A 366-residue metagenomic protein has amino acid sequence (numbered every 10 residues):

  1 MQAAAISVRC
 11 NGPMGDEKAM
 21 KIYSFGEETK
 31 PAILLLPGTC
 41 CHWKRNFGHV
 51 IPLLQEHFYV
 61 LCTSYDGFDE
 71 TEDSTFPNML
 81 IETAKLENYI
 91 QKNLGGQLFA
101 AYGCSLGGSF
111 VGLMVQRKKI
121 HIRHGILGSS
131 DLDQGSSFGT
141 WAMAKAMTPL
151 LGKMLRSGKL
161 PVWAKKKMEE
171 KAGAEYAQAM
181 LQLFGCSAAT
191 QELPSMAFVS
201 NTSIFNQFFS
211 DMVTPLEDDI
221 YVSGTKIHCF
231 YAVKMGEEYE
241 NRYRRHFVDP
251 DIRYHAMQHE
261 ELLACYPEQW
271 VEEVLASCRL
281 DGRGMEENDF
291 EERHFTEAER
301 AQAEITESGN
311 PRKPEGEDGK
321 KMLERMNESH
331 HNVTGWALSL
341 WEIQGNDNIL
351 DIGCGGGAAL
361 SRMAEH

Functional and structural regions predicted by a protein language model:
F25-E70: Conserved HGGG/HGGXW glycine-rich cap/lid loop of the alpha/beta-hydrolase fold
C62-F99: Active-site loop/oxyanion-hole signature of alpha/beta-hydrolase fold enzymes
F99-S136: Conserved hydrolase catalytic core segment
G125-L155: Flexible "cap/lid" loop of the alpha/beta hydrolase fold
V199-R242: Conserved serine/cysteine hydrolase catalytic core
M257-Q269: Catalytic histidine-centered segment of alpha/beta-hydrolase-like enzymes
E328-D347: Conserved alpha-helix/loop element of class I SAM-dependent methyltransferases that forms part of the SAM/SAH-binding
G356-H366: Conserved SAM-binding loop of SAM-dependent methyltransferases across substrates and taxa, primarily the Class I
